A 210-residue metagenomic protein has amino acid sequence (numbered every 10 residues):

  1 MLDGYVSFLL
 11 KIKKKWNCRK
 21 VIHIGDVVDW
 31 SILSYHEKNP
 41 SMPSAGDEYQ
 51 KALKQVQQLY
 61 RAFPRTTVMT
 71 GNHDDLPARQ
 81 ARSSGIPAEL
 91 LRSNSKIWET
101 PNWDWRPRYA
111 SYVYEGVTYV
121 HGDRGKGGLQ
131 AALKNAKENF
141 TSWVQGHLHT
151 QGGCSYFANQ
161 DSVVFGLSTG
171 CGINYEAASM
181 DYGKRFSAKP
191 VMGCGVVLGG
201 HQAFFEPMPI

Functional and structural regions predicted by a protein language model:
L2-T100: Core catalytic region of metal-dependent phosphoesterases/phosphodiesterases, especially metallo-beta-lactamase-like
S7-L10, K54-V56, W105-S111, G128-L133: A generic local structural motif
K11-V21, V27-H36, Q57-R61, Y112 (+5 more regions): Feature recognizes metal-dependent phosphohydrolase scaffolds
P40-S41, V113-Y119: Short, basic, glycine/proline-bearing loop/turn elements
R65-T67, N102-D104, T118, F165: Conserved beta-strand segments of alpha/beta enzyme cores
V68-H73, P107-R108, E206-P209: Acidic carboxylate-rich catalytic motifs and surrounding loops in phosphoryl-/glycosyl-chemistry enzymes
K96-Y114: Short acidic low-complexity segments
V117-M208: Conserved beta-sheet core of the metallophosphoesterase superfamily
